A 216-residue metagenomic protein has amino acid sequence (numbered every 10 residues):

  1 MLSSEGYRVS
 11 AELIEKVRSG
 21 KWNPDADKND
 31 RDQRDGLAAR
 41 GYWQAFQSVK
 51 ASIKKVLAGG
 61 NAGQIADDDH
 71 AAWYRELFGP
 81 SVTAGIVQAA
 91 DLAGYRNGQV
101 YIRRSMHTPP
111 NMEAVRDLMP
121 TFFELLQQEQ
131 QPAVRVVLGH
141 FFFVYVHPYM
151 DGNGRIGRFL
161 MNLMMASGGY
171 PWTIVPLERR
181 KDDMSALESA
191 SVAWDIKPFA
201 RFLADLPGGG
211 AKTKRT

Functional and structural regions predicted by a protein language model:
M1-T216: FIC/Doc superfamily catalytic core
